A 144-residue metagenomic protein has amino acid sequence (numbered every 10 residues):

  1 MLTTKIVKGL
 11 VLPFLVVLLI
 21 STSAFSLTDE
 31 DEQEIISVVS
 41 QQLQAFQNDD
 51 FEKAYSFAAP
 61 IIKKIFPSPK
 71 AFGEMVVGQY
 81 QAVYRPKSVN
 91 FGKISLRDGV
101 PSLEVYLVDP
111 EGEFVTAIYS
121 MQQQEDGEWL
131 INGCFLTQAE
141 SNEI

Functional and structural regions predicted by a protein language model:
L2-L12: Bacterial N-terminal signal peptides that target proteins for export
L10-S21: Bacterial N-terminal signal peptides
L15, L43, I61: Generic anion/oxyanion-binding catalytic loop in active/binding sites
S21-D50: Short, low-complexity N-terminal intrinsically disordered segments enriched in polar/charged residues
E30-S37, F51-G99: Short solvent-exposed beta->alpha transition segments
Q41-A45, S68-V77, Y106, I131: A generic structural signal for ordered secondary structure
K93-I144: Exposed beta-sheet edge and beta->alpha loop/turn motif
